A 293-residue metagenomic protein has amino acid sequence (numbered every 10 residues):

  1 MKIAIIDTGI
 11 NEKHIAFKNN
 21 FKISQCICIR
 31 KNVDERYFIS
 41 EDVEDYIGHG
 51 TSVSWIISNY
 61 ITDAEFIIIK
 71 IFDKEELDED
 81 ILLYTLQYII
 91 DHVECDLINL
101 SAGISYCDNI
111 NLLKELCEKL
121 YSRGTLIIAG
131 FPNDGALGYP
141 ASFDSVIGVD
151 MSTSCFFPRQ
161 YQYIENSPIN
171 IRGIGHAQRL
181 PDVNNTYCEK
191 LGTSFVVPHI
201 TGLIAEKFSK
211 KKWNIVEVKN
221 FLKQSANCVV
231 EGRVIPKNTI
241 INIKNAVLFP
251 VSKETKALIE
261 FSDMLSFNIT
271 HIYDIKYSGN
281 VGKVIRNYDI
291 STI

Functional and structural regions predicted by a protein language model:
M1-I56, Y60, A64: Active-site core segment of subtilase-fold serine proteases
D7, A16, A136-F208: Extracellular S/T/G-rich loop segment that most often corresponds to the catalytic His/Ser-adjacent loop
T8, K13, D96-N99, R123 (+1 more regions): C-terminal subdomain of the subtilisin-like protease fold in secreted/lumenal serine endopeptidases
R36-S105, T201: Subtilisin-like peptidase catalytic core
D78-I98, I110-T125, G135-G148, R159-N170: Mature extracellular/periplasmic domains of secretome proteins
L97-S101, I128, T292-I293: Structural motif
N268-I293: ATP-dependent carboxylate-amine ligase catalytic core
